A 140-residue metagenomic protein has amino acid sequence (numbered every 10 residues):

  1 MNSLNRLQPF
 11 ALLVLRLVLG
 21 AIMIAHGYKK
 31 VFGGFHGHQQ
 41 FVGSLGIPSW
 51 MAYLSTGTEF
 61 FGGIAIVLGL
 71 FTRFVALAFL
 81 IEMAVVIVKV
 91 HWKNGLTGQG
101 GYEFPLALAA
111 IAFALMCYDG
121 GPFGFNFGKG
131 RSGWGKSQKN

Functional and structural regions predicted by a protein language model:
M1-F32, Q40, W50-G57, F61 (+1 more regions): Extended, low-polarity transmembrane helix blocks
G37: Membrane-interface loops
